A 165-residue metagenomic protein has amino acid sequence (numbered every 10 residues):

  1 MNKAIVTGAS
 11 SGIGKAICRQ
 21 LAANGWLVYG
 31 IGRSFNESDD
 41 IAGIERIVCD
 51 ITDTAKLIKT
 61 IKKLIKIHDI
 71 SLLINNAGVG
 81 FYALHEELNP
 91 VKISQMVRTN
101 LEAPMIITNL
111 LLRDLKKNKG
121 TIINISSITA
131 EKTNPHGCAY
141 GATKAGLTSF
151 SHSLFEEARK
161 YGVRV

Functional and structural regions predicted by a protein language model:
S10, C18: N-terminal Rossmann NAD(P)H-binding glycine-rich loop of SDR-like oxidoreductase domains
N76-F81: Conserved NAD(P)H cofactor-binding loop of Rossmann-fold oxidoreductase domains
L84-H85, N89-V97: Substrate-binding pocket helix/loop in short-chain dehydrogenase/reductase
E86, K132-C138: Active-site loop immediately N-terminal to the catalytic Tyr-X3-Lys motif of short-chain dehydrogenase/reductase
T108, T143: Active-site helix of classical SDR
S127: Residue(s) in the substrate-gating loop at a strand-loop-helix junction that position the organic substrate next
K132, S153-V163: Active-site-adjacent segment of SDR/Rossmann-fold oxidoreductases
